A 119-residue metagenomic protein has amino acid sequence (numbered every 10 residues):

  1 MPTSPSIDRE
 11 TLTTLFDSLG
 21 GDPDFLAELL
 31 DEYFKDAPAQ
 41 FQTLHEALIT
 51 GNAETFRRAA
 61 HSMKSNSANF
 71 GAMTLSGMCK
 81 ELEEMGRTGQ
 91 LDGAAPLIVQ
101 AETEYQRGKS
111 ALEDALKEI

Functional and structural regions predicted by a protein language model:
M1-I119: Two-component system phosphorelay core
